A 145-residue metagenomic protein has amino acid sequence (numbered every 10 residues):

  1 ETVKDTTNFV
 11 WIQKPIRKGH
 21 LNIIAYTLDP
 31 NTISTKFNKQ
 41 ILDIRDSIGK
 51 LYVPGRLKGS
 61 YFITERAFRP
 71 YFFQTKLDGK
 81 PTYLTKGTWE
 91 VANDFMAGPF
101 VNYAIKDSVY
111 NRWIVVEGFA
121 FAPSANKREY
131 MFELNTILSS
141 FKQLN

Functional and structural regions predicted by a protein language model:
E1, W113-N145: Surface-exposed amphipathic alpha-helical segments
T2-P54: Secretory pathway targeting signatures of secreted, lumenal, and periplasmic proteins
T7-N8, P99-V101, E129-L134: Composition- and surface-driven signal marking solvent-exposed, interaction-prone regions in large proteins
Q13-K18, T88-E90, F119-A120: Secondary-structure transition/turn motif
K18-N22, T32-S34, A92-A97, P123-K127: Short, surface-exposed beta-strand/loop "edge" segments at domain boundaries and coil↔beta transitions
L21-N22, P81-L84, R112-G118: Glycine-rich, often proline-containing surface loops adjacent to acidic residues and nearby aromatics that form
L21-Y26, F72, F100, V116: Generic preference for hydrophobic/aromatic residues in regular secondary structure cores
K50-Y110, A125: Signature of long, low-cysteine stretches enriched in small and polar/charged residues
